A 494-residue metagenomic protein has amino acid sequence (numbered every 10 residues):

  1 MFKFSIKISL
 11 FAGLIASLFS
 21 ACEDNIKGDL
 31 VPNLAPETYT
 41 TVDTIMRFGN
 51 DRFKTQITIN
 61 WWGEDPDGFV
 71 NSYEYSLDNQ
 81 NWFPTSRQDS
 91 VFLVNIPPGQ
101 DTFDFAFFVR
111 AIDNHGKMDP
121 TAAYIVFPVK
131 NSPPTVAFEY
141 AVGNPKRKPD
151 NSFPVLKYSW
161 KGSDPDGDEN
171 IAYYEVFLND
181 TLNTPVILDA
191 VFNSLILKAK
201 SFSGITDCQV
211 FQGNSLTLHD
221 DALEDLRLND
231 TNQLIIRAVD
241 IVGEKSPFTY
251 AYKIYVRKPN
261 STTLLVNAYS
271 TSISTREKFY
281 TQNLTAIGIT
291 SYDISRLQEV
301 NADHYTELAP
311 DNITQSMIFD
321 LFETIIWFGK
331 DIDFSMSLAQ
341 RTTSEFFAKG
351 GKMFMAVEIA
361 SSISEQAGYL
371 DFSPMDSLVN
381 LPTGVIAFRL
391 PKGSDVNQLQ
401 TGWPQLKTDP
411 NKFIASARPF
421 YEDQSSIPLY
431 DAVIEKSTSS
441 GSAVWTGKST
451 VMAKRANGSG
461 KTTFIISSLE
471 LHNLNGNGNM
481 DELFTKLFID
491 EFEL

Functional and structural regions predicted by a protein language model:
M1-L10: Bacterial N-terminal signal peptides that target proteins for export
K7, E23-Y255: Low-complexity, disordered linker/stalk regions enriched in Pro/Thr/Ser/Gly
L18-A21: C-terminal motif of bacterial Sec signal peptides marking the signal peptidase cleavage site
F138-S163, N260-G288: Compositionally biased low-complexity segments at domain edges in trafficked proteins and select soluble regulators
I273-Q366: Helical hinge/lid and interdomain linker segments adjacent to catalytic or ligand-binding clefts that mediate domain
D331-A415: A glycine-rich, often tryptophan-bearing local segment used as a flexible ligand/cofactor-contacting loop or short
G368-N380, S449-G458, S468-L494: Extended, charge-rich intrinsically disordered regulatory tails
I386-K461, E470-N475: Catalytic beta-strand/loop cores that center a nucleophilic Ser/Cys/Thr and support acyl-enzyme chemistry
